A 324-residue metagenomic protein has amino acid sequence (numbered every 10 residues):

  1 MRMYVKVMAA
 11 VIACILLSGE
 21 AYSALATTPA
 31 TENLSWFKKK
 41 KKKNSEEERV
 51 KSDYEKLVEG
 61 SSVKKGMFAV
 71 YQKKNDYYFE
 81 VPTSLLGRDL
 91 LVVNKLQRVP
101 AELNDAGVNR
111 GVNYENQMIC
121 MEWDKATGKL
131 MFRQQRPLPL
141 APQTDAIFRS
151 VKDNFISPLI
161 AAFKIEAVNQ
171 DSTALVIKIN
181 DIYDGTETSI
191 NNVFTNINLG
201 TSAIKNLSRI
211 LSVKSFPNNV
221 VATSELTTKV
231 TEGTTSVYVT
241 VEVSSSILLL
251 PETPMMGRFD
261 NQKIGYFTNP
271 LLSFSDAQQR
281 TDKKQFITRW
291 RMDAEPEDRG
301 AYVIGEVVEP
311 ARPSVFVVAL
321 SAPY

Functional and structural regions predicted by a protein language model:
M1-M8: Bacterial N-terminal signal peptides that target proteins for export
I15-S23: C-terminal segment of classical bacterial N-terminal signal peptides
A24-T31, S35: Boundary of Sec targeting at the N-terminus
L34-Y324: Auxiliary tRNA-acceptor-end handling modules of aminoacyl-tRNA synthetases
